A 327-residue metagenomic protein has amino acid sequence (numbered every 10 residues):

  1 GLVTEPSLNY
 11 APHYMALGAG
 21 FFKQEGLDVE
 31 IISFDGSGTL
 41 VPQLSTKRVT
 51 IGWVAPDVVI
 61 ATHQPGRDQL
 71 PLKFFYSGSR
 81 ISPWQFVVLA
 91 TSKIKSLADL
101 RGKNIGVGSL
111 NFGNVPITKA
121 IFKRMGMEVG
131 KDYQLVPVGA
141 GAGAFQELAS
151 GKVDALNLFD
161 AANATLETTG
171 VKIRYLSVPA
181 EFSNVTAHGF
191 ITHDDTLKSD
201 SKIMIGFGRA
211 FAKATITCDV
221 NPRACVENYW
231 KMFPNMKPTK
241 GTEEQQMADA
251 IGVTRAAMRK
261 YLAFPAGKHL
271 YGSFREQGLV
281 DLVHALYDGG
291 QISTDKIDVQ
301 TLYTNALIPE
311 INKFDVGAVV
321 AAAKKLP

Functional and structural regions predicted by a protein language model:
G1-S150, D154-D160, V171, L176-N184: Short, glycine-/small- and polar/acidic-enriched structural segments that line small-molecule recognition paths
Y14, I60, K119, A164 (+2 more regions): Predominant activation on well-ordered alpha-helical scaffold segments within soluble catalytic domains
K23, A266-H269, V319, K325-L326: Extracytosolic ligand-binding ectodomains
E30, G38, Q134-V136, E243-R255 (+1 more regions): Short linear loop/turn motifs
G143-E243: Pocket-lining segment of extracytoplasmic ligand-binding domains
D200-S293: Secondary-structure end/capping motifs
E276-P327: Conserved C-terminal helix/tail region of periplasmic/extracytoplasmic solute-binding proteins
